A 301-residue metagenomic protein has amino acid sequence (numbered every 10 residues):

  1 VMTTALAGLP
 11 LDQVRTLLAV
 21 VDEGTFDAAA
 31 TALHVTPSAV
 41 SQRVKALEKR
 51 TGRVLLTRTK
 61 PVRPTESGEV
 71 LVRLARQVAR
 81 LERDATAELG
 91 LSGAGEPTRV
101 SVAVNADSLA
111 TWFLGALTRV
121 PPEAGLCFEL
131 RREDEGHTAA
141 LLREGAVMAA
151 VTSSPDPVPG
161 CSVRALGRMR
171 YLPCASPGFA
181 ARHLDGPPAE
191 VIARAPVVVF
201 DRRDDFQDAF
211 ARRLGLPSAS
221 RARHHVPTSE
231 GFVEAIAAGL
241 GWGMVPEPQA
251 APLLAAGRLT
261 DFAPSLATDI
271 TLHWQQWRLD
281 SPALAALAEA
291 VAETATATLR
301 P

Functional and structural regions predicted by a protein language model:
L17, A29-A30, T65-G68, G239: Hydrophobic two-helix hairpin corresponding to the core of helix-turn-helix DNA-binding domains
L18-H34: Short helix-boundary/capping micro-motifs
E48-E66: A short LG(V/I)-centered, amphipathic sequence patch enriched for acidic residue(s) preceding the LG motif
R50-T51, L71-G93: Alpha-helical linker/hinge and terminal dimerization helices associated with HTH transcriptional regulators
G95-P159: Central regulatory/effector-binding core of bacterial HTH transcription factors
H137, P217-F262: Hydrophobic hinge/microswitch elements
A193-P217: Secondary-structure junction motif
P264-P301: A late-sequence structural motif
